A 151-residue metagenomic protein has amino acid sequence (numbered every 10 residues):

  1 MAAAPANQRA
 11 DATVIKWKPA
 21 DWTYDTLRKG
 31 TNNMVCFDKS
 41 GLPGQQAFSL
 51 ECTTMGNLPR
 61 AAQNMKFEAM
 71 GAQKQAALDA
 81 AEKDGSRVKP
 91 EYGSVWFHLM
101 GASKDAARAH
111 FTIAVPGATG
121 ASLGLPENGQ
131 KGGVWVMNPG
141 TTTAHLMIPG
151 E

Functional and structural regions predicted by a protein language model:
M1-E151: Primary mode marks residue(s) on the alpha4-beta5-alpha5 output face of response regulator receiver
